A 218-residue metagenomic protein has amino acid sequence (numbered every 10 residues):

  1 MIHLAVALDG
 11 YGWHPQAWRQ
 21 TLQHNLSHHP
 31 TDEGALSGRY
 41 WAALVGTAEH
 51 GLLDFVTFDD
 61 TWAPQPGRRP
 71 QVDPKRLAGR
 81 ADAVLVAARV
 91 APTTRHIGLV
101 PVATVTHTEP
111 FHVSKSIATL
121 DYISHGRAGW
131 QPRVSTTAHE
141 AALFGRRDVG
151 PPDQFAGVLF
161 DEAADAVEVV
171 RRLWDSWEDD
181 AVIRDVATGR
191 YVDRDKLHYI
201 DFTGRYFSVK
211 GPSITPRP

Functional and structural regions predicted by a protein language model:
M1-T93, P218: N-terminal beta1-alpha1-beta2 module of alpha/beta enzyme domains
A5, V45, A87-A91, V100-T104 (+2 more regions): Short, well-ordered alpha-helical packing segments
A5-A7, D59, V100-V102, Q131-R133: A cross-family glycoside hydrolase active-site/sugar-binding cleft signature
G10, W62, V105, V134-T136 (+1 more regions): Active-site-proximal loop/turn and secondary-structure-junction residues that shape catalytic pockets, frequently
H24-A35, V72-A78, G98-P110, G150-L159: The substrate-binding groove and active-site-proximal loops of carbohydrate-active enzymes, especially glycoside
A48, V56, L99, A128-W130: Hydrophobic residues within beta-strands of alpha/beta enzymes
T93-H96, S124-G126: Glycine-enriched alpha-helix->loop->beta-strand junction motifs that scaffold or abut catalytic
E109, S114-A118, Y122-P218: Internal, glycine-rich beta/alpha segment that forms the wall or movable "lid" of small-molecule/cofactor binding
